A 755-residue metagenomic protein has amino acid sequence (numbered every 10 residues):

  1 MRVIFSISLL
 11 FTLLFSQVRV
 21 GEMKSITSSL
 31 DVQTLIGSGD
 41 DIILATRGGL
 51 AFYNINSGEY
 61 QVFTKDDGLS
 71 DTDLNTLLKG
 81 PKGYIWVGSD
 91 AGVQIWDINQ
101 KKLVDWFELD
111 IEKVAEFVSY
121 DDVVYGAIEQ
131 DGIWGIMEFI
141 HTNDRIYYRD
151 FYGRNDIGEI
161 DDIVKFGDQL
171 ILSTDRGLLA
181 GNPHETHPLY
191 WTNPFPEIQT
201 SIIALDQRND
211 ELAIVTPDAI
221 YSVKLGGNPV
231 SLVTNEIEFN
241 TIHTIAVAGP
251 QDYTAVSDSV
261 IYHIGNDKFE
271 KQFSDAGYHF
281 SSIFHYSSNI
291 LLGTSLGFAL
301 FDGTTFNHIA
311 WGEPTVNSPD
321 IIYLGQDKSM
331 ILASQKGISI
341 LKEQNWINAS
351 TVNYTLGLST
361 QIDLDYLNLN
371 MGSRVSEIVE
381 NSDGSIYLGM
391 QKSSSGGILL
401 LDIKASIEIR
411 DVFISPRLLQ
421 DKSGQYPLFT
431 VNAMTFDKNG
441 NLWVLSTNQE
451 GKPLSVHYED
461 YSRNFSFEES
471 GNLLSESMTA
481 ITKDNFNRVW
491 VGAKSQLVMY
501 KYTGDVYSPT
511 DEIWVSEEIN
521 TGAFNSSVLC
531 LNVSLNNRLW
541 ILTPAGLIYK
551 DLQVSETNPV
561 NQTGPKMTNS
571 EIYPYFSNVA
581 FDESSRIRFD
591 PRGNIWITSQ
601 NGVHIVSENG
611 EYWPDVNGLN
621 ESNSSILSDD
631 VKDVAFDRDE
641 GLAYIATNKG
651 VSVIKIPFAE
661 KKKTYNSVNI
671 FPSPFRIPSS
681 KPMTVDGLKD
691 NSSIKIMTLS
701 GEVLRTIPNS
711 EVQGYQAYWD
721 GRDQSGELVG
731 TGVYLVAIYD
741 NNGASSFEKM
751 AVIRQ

Functional and structural regions predicted by a protein language model:
M1-E22, G743: Bacterial Sec-dependent N-terminal signal peptides
V3, Q17-S667, V703, L735-A737: Carboxylate-rich, polar loop motifs that coordinate divalent cations or form catalytic acidic clusters
K65, N709-N742: Short, surface-exposed loop/turn motifs with a glycine/proline- and acidic-biased composition
R176, D218, V668, K681-M683 (+3 more regions): Extracytoplasmic/periplasmic beta-strand context in beta-sandwich domains, especially the cupredoxin/COX2 CuA-binding
N353, S710-E711, A751: A generic structural motif
K663-I696, N709, Q716-W719, A744: Glycine-centered coil/turn sites that cap beta-strands in beta-rich domains
S693-L704, Y734: Short, glycine-anchored, charge-dense loop/turn motifs used at functional sites
L735-Q755: C-terminal tail/sorting-segment detector
